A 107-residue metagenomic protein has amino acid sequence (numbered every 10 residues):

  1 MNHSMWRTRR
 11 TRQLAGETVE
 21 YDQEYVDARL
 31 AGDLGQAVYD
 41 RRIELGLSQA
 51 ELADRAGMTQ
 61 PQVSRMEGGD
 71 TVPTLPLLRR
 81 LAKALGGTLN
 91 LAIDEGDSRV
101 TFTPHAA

Functional and structural regions predicted by a protein language model:
M1-Q36, R99-A107: N-terminal flexible/basic segments that precede or flank functional cores
V38, Q49, Q60, L75-L78: Helix-turn-helix DNA-binding elements, focusing on the entry/boundary residues of the two helices that contact DNA
R42, A53, A82: The alpha-helix within a helix-turn-helix
G46-S64: Short alpha-helical DNA-recognition segment
G57, P76-L91: DNA major-groove recognition helix of helix-turn-helix/homeodomain DNA-binding modules
G86-F102: Short C-terminal boundary/hinge segments that cap the last helix of small helical domains
